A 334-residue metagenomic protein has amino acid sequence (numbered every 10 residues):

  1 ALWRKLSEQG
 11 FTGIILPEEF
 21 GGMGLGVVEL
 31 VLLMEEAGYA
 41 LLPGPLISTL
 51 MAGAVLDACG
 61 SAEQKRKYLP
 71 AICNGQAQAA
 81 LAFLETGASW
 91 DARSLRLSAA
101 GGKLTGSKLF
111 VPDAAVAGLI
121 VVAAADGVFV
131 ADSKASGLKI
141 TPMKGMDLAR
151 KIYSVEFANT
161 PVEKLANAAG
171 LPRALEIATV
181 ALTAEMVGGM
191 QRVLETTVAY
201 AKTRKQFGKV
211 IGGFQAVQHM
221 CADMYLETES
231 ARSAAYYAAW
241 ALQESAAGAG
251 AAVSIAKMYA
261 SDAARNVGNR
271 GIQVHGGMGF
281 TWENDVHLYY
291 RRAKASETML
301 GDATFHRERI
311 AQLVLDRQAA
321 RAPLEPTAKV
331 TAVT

Functional and structural regions predicted by a protein language model:
A1-G44, C59-Q64, A71-Q76, K103 (+1 more regions): Alpha-helical interface subdomain recognition
A40-S48, K164-L165: Short, flexible active-site-proximal loops enriched in glycine and acidic residues
G44-A52, Q78, A114-A115: FAD-binding core of FAD-dependent oxidoreductases, characterized by glycine-rich FAD pyrophosphate-binding loops
M51-G60: Helix-loop "lid/cap" segments that line or gate small-molecule binding pockets
G75-T86, V122: A short, Trp-centered hydrophobic/proline-enriched beta-strand micro-motif
A82, T105-K139: A short core secondary-structure module
W90, S94-L95, F110-P112, K134-K164: Flexible, small-/acidic-enriched active-site or ligand-binding loops
L97-A99: A structural signal for short hydrophobic beta-strand segments in well-ordered beta-sheet cores
